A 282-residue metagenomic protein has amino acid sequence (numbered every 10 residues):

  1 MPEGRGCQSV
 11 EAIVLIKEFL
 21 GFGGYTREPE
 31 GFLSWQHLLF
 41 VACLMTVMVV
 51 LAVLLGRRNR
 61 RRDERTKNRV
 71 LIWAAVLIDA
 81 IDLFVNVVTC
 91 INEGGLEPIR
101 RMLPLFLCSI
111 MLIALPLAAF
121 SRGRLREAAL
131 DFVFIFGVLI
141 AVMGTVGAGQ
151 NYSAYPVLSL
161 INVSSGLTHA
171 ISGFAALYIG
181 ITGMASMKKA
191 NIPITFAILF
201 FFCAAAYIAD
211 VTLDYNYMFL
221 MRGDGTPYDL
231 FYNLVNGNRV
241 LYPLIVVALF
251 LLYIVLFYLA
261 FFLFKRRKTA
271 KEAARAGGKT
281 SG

Functional and structural regions predicted by a protein language model:
M1-G31: Short, strongly hydrophobic alpha-helical membrane anchors
Y25-L44, F200, V211-I254: Membrane-interface transmembrane-helix boundary segments in multi-pass integral membrane proteins
L39-G56, L77-F84, C203, Y207 (+1 more regions): Hydrophobic core of alpha-helical transmembrane segments in multi-pass integral membrane proteins
V49-L54, A114-A118, I171-A190: Alpha-helical transmembrane segments in multipass membrane proteins, preferentially the mid-helix core
R57-L71, F120-A129, T182-P193: Membrane-interface helix-boundary motifs at transmembrane edges
T66-A119: A glycine-rich, hydrophobic loop/mini-helix early in the fold
L77-V87, G137-A148, L199-I208: Aromatic-anchored segments of alpha-helical transmembrane domains
L117-A176: Membrane-proximal helix-loop-helix units in multi-pass membrane proteins
